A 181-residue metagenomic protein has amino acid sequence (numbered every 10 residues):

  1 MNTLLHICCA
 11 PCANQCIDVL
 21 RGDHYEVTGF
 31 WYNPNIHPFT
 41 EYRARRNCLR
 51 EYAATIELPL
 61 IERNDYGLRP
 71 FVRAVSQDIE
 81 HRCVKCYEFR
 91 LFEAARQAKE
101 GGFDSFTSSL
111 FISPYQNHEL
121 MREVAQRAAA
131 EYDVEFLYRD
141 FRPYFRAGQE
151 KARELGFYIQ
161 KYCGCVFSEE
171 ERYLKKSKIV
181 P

Functional and structural regions predicted by a protein language model:
M1-P181: Nucleotide-activated chemistry modules centered on ATP-dependent adenylation/adenylyltransferase
